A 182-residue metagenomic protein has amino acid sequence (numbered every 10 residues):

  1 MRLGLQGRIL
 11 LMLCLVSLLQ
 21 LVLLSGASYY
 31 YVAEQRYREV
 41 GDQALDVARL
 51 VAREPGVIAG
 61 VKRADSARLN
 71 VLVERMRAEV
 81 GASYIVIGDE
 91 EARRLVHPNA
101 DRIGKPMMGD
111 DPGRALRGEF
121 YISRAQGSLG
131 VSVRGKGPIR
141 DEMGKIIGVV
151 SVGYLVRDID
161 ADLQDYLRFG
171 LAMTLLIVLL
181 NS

Functional and structural regions predicted by a protein language model:
M1-Y30, L179-S182: Extreme N-terminal signal-anchor transmembrane helix of membrane signaling/transducer proteins, especially in bacteria
C14, A27-P55, R68, L72 (+2 more regions): Membrane-proximal extracytoplasmic alpha-helices
E54-K105: Extracytoplasmic/periplasmic helical hairpin of the input-sensing domain located between the first two N-terminal
S66, L129, M143, S151-G170: Helix-start (N-cap) segments at beta->loop->alpha junctions that couple sensory/regulatory domains to adjoining helices
H97-G130: Extracytoplasmic/periplasmic sensor domains and loops in membrane signaling proteins
L129-R140: A short beta-strand signature within small-molecule sensing/ligand-binding domains used in signal transduction
I146: Glycine-rich acetyl-CoA-binding "A-motif" of GNAT/NAT acetyltransferases
Q164-S182: Selective recognition of signaling/oligomerization transmembrane alpha-helices
